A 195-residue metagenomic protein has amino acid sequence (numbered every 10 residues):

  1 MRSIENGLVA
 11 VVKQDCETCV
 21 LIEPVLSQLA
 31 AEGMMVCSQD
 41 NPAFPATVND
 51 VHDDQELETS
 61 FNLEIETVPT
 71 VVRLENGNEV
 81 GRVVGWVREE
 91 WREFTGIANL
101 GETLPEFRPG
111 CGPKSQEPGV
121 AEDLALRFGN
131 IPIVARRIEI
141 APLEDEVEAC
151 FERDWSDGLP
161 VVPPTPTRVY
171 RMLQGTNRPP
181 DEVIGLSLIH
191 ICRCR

Functional and structural regions predicted by a protein language model:
M1-E5, L104-P105, C111: N-terminal leader/targeting and pre-domain segments
R2-E17: Short active-site neighborhood of thiol/selenol oxidoreductases, capturing the structured segment around
A10, E32-D40, H52: Short, hydrophobic beta-strand segments that form beta-sheet elements in well-ordered domains
V20-E32: Typically the conserved alpha-helix immediately C-terminal to a functionally engaged Cys/Sec in thioredoxin-like
D40-T67, W91-N99: Thioredoxin-like thiol-disulfide oxidoreductase module
L74-E106: Non-catalytic, surface beta->alpha helical segment in thiol-disulfide oxidoreductase systems
G119-N177, V183-G185: Acidic/polar, glycine-rich intrinsically disordered N-terminal extensions of enzymes
S187-C194: Residue-level detector of conserved catalytic or cofactor/ligand-binding positions in enzyme active sites
